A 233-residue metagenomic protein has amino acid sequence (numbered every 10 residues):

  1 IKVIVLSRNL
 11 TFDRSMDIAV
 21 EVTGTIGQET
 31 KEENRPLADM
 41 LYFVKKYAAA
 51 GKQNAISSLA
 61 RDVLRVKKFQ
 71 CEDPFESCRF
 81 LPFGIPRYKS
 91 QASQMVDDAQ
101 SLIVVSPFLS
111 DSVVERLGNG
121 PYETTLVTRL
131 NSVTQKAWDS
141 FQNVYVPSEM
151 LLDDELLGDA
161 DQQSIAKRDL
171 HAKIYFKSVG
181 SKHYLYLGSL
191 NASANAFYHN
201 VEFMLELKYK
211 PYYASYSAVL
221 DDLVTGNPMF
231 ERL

Functional and structural regions predicted by a protein language model:
I1-L233: PLD/PLD-like phosphodiesterase catalytic module centered on the HKD motif
